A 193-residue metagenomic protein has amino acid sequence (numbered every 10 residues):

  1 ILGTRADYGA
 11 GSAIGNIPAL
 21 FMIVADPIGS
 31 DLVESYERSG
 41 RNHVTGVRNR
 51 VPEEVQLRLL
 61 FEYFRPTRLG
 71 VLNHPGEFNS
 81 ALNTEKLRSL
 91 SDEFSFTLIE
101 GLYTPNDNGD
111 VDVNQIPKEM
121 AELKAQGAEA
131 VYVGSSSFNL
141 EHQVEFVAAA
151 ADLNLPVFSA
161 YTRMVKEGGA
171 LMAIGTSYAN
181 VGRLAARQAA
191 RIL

Functional and structural regions predicted by a protein language model:
I1-L193: Short hydrophobic alpha-helices and adjacent helix-cap/hinge residues
